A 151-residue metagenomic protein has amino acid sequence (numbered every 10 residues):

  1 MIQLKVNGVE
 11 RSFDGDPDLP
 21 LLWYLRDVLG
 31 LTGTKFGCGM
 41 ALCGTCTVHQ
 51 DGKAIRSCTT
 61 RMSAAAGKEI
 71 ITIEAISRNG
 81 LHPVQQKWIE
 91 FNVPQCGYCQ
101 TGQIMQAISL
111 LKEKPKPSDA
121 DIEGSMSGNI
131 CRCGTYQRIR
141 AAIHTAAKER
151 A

Functional and structural regions predicted by a protein language model:
M1-A151: Signature of N-terminal electron-transfer/Fe-S-associated modules in redox systems
